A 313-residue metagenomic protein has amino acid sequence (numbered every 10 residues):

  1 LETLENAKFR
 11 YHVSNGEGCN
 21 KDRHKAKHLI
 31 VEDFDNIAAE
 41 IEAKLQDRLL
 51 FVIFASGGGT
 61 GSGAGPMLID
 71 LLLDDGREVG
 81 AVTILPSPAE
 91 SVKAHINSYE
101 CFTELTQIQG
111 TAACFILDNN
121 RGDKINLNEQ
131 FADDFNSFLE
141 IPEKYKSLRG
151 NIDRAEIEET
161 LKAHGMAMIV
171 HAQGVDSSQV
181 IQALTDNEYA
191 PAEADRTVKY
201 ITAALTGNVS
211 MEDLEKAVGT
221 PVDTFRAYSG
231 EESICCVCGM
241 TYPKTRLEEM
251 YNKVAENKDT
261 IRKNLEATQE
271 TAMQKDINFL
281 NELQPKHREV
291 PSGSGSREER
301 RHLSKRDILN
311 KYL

Functional and structural regions predicted by a protein language model:
L1-L313: Tubulin/FtsZ superfamily GTPase core signature
